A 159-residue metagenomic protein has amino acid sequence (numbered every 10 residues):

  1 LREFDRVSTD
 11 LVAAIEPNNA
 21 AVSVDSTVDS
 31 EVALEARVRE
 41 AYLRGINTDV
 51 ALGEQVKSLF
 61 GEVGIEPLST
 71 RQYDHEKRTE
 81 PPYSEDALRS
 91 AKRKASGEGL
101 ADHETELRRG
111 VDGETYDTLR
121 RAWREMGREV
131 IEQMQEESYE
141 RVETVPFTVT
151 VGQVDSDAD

Functional and structural regions predicted by a protein language model:
R2-A13: A short glycine-rich, Lys/Arg-flanked "PGG" loop and its adjoining helix->strand segment in the class I
I15-K94: Conserved catalytic/acceptor-binding region of the Class I
E66-D159: Conserved Class I S-adenosyl-L-methionine
